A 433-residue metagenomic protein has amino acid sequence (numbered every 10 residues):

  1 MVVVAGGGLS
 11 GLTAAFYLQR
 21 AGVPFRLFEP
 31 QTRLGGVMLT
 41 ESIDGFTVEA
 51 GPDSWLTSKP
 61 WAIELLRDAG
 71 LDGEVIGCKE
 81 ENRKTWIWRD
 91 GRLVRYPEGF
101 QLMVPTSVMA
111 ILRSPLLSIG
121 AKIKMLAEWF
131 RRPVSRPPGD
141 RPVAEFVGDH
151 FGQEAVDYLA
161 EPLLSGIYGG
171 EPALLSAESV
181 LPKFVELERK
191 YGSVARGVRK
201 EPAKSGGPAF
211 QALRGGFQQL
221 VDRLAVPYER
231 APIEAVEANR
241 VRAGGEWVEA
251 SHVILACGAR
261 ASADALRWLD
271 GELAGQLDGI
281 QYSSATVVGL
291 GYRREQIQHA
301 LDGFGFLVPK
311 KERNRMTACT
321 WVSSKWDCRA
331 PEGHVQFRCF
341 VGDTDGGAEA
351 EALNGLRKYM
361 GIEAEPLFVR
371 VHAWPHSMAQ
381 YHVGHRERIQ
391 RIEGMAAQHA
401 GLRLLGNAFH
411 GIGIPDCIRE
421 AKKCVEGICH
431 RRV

Functional and structural regions predicted by a protein language model:
M1-L27: N-terminal Rossmann-like FAD-binding beta1-loop-alpha1 element of flavoenzymes
S10, R33, R260: Conserved Rossmann-like nucleotide-cofactor binding loop
Q19-I43: Glycine-rich FAD pyrophosphate-binding loop
T40, I63-T85, V94, E154-Y158 (+4 more regions): A short alpha-helix-loop-beta-strand transition element characteristic of N-terminal alpha/beta dinucleotide-binding
D44-P133: Dinucleotide-binding Rossmann-like beta1-alpha1 core, especially the glycine-rich loop that anchors the ADP
G73, E234-E349, G355-Y359, G394: Mid-domain catalytic core of redox enzymes that form a hydrophobic substrate pocket/lid adjacent to a catalytic redox
K84, V104-V108, K122-E237, A256: Active-site/ligand-binding neighborhood in enzyme catalytic cores
P97-F100, L301-D302, A318-V433: Conserved flavin/dinucleotide-binding core of flavoenzymes
